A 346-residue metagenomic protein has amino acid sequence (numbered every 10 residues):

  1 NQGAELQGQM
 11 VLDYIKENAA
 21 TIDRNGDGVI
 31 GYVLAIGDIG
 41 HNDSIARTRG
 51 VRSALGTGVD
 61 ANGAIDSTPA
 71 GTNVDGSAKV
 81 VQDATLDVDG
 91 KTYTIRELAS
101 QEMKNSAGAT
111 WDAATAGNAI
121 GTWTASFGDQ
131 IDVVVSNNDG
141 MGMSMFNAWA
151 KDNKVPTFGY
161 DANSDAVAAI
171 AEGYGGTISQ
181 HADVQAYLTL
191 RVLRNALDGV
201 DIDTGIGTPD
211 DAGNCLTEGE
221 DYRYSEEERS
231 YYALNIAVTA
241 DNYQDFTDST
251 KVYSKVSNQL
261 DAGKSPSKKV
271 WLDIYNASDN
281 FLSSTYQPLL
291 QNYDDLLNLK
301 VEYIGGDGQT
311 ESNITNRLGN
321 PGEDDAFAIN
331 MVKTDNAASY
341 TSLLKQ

Functional and structural regions predicted by a protein language model:
N1-Q346: A residue-level marker of the well-folded mature domains of exported/periplasmic proteins
